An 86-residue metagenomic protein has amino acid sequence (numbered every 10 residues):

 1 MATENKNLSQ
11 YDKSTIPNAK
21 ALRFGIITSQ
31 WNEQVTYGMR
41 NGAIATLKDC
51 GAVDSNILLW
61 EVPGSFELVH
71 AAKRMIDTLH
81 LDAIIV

Functional and structural regions predicted by a protein language model:
M1-K20: N-terminal amphipathic/basic leader segments beginning at the initiator methionine
E4-N5, T36-Y37, E67-V69: Short glycine/serine/threonine-rich phosphate/pyrophosphate-binding segments that cradle anionic phosphate groups
S9, E33, F66: Flexible, active-site-adjacent loop/turn segments at secondary-structure boundaries
S14-V62: Glycine-rich phosphate/diphosphate-binding loop of Rossmann-like nucleotide-binding domains
E67, A71-V86: Glycine-rich phosphate-binding loop
